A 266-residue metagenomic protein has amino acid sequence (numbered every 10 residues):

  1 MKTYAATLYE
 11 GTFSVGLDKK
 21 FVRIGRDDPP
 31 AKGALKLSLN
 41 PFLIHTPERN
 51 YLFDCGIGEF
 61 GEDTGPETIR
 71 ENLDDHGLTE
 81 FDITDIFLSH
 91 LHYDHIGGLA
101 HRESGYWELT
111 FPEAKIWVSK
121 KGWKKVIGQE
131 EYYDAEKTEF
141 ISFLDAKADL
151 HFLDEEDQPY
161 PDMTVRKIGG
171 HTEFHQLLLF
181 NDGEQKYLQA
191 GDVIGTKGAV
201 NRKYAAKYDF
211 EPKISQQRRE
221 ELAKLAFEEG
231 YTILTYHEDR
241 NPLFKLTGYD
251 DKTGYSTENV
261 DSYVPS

Functional and structural regions predicted by a protein language model:
M1-E48, I57, E221, G248-Y249 (+2 more regions): Zn-dependent metallo-beta-lactamase
M1-L8, N40-H45, E155-G183: Core dinuclear metal-dependent hydrolase active-site scaffold
R23-L39, Y51-D85: Pre-active-site segment of Zn-dependent metallo-hydrolases
L52-C55, T84-H92, V118-S119, K167-G170 (+4 more regions): Active-site neighborhood of phospho(di)ester-bond hydrolases with catalytic His/Asp-centered motifs
G65-W117: Active-site metal-binding motif and surrounding structural segment of the metallo-beta-lactamase
R70, H175, L243-D261: Short, electropositive alpha-helical surface patch
D74-D75, T110-K167, Q216-Y231: Metallo-beta-lactamase
Y132, D157, F174-K245: Metallo-beta-lactamase
